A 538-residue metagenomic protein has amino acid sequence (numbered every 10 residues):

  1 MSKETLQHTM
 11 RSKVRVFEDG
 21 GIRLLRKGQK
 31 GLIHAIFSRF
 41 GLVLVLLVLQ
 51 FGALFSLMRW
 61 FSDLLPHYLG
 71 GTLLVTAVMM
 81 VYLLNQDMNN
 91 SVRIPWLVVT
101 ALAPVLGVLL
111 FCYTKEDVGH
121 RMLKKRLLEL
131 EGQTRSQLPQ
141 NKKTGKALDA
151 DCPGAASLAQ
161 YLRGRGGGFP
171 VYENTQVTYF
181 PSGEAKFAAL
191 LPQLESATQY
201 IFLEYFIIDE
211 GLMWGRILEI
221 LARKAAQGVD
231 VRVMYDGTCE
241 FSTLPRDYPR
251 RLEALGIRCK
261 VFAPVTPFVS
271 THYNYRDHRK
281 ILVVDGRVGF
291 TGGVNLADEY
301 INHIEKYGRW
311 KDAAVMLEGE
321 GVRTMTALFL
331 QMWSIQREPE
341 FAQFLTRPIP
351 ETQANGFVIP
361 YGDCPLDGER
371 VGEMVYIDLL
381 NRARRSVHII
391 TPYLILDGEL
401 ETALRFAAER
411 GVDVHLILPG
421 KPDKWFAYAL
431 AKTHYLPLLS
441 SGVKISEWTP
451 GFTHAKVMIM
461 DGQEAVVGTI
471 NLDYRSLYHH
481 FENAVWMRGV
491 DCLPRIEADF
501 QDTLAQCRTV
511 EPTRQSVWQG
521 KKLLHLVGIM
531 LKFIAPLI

Functional and structural regions predicted by a protein language model:
S2-M374, D378, R382, P422 (+5 more regions): N-terminal localization/anchoring segments of enzymes in phospholipid and broader phosphate metabolism
F206, Y393, A427: Glycine- and other small-residue-rich loops at beta-strand/loop junctions that grip anionic moieties
Y273, T352, L379-L380, F406 (+5 more regions): Replace "in large, NTP-powered and nucleic-acid-processing enzymes" with "in large, NTP-powered factors and other
E373, E401, A431-Y435: A general structural signal for well-ordered alpha-helical packing
Y393-H415, P419, K424: Helical hairpin unit composed of two closely spaced alpha helices linked by a short loop
V412, G420-D473, L477-Y478: C-terminal structural cap/anchor segments
